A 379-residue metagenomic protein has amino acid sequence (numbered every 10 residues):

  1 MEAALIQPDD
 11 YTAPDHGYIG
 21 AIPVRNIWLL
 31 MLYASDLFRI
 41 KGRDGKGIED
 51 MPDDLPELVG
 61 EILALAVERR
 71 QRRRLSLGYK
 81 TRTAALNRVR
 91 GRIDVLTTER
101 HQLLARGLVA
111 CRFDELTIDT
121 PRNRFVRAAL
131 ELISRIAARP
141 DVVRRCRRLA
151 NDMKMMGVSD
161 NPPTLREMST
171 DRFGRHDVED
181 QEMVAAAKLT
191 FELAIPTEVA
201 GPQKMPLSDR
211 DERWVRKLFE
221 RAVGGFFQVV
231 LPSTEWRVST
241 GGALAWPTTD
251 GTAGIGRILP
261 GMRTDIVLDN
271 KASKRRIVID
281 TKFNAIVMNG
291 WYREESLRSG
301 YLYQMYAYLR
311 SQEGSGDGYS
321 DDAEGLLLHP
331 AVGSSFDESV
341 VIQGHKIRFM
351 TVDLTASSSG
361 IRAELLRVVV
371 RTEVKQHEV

Functional and structural regions predicted by a protein language model:
M1-K204: Terminal, charged accessory segments of proteins
E2-D10, E212, K217-V379: Catalytic core segments in nucleotide and nucleic-acid processing enzymes
W28-A34, E49, D53, E57 (+3 more regions): A contiguous, well-structured "functional interface" segment within a domain
D44-G45, S169, M205-E212, V287-E294: Glycine- and acidic
